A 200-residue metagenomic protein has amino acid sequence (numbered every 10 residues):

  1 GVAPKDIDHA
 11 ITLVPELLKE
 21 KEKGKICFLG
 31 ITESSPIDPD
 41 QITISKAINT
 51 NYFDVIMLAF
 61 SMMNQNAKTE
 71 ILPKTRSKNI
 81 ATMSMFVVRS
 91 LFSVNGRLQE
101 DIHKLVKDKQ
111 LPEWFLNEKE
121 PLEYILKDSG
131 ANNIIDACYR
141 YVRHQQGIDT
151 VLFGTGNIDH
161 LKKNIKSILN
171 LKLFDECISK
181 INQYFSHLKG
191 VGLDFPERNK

Functional and structural regions predicted by a protein language model:
G1-M57, S61-M62, N66-E70, I80-M83: Glycine/proline-rich, positively charged, aromatic-decorated active-site loop/lid region on the catalytic face
E70-K200: Structured C-terminal cap/extension of enzyme domains
